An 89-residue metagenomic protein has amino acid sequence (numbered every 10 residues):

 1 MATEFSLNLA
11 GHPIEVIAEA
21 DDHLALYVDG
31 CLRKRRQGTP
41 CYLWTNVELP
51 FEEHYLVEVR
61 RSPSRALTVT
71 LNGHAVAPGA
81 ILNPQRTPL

Functional and structural regions predicted by a protein language model:
M1-L89: Terminal leader/tail segments of proteins
